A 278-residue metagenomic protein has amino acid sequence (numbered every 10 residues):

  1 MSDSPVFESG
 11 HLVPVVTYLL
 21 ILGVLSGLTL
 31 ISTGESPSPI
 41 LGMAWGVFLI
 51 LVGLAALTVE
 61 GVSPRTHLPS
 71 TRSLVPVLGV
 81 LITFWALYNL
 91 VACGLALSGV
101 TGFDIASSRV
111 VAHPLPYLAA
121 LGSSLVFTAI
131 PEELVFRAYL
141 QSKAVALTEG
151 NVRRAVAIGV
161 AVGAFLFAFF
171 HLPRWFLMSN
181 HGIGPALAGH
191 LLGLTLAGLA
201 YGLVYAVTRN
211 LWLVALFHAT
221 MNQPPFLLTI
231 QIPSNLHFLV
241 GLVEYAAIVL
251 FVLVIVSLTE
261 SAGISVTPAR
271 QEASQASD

Functional and structural regions predicted by a protein language model:
M1-I82, A86-C93, Q223-D278: N-terminal, membrane-interfacial amphipathic/helix-forming hydrophobic leader that caps and precedes the first
P14-I21, I105-A112, F167-H171, M221: Short, functional N-terminal and low-complexity linear motifs
P14-T17, S26, S108, A112 (+3 more regions): A generic helix-loop boundary/linker signal
T33-S38, S63-L134, Q141-E149, S179 (+2 more regions): Juxtamembrane helix-loop-helix connectors linking adjacent transmembrane helices in multi-pass membrane enzymes
E35-A55, A112-I130, V160-F170: Alpha-helical transmembrane segments and their immediate interhelical/interface regions in integral membrane proteins
A119-A269: Transmembrane helix-loop-helix hairpins at the membrane interface of multi-pass integral membrane proteins
